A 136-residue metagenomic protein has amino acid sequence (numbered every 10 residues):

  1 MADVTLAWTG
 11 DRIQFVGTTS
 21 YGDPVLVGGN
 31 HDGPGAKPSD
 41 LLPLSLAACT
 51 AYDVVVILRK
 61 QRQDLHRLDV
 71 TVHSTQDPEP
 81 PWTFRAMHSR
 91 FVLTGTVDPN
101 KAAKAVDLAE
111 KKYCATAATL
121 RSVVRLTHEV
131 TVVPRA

Functional and structural regions predicted by a protein language model:
M1-L44, V54-A136: Extended beta-strand/beta-hairpin segments
C49-T50: Alpha-helical metal-binding/catalytic segments enriched in His/Glu/Asp
